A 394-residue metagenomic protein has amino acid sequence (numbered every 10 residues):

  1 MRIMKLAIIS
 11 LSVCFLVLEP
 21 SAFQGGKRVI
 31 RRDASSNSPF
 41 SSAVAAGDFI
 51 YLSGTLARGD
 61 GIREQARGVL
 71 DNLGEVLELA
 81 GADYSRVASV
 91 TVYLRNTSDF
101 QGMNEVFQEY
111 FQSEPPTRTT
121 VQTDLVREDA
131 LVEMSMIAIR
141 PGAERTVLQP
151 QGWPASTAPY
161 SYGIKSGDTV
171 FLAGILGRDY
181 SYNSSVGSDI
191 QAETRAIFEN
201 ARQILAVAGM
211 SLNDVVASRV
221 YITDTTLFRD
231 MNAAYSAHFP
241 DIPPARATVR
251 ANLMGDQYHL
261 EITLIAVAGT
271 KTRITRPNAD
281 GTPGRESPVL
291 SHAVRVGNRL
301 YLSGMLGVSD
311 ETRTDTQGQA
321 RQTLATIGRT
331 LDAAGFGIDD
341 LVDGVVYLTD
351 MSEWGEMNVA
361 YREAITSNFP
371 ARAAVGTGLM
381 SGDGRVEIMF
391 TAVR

Functional and structural regions predicted by a protein language model:
M1-L6: Positively charged n-region of N-terminal signal peptides that target proteins for export
A7-V17: Bacterial N-terminal signal peptides
E19-S89, L94-E199, Q203-A217, I222-V342 (+1 more regions): N-terminal presequence-like segments and the immediate start of the first folded domain
